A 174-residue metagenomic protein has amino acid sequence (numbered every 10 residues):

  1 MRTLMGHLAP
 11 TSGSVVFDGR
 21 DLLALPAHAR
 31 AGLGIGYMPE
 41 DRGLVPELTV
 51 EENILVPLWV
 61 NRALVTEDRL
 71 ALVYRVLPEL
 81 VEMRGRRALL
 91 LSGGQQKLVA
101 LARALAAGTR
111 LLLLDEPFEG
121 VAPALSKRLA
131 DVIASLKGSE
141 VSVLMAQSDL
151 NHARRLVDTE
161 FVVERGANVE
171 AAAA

Functional and structural regions predicted by a protein language model:
M5: Helix-to-loop junction immediately C-terminal to a conserved catalytic motif
G13-R20, L33, T66-D68, L72 (+1 more regions): Conserved ABC transporter NBD signature motif
D21-D41, P46, L70, E82-G85: ABC ATPase NBD coupling module
L25, V50-D68, V76-E79: ABC-type ATPase nucleotide-binding domains, specifically the catalytic core motifs of the NBD
R87-L91: Conserved ABC ATPase signature
A104-L105: ABC ATPase C-loop
E116-P117: Walker B catalytic motif
Q147-S148: H-loop/switch region of ABC-family ATPase nucleotide-binding domains
